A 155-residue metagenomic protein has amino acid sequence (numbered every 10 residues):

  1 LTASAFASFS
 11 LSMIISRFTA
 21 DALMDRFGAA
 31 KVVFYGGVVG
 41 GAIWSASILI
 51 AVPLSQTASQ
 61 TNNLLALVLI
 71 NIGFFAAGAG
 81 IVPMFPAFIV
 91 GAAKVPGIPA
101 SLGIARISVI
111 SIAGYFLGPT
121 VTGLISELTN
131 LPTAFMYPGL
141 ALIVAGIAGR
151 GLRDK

Functional and structural regions predicted by a protein language model:
L1-F9, L102-R106: Loop-to-transmembrane helix entry
T2, V32, G103, I125 (+1 more regions): Alpha-helical transmembrane segments of multi-pass secondary-active solute transporters
S10-F18, Y115-F116: Residue-level signature of mid-helix packing/kink "hotspots" within the transmembrane helices of 12-pass Major
S16-A29, S126: Helix-to-loop junctions at the C-terminal end of transmembrane segments in multipass secondary transporters
F18-A22, T120, I147: Residue-level hotspots within transmembrane alpha-helices of multi-pass secondary transporters
A30-F88: C-terminal transmembrane helical hairpin of 12-TM major facilitator-type secondary transporters
P96-L131: A late C-terminal transmembrane helix in Major Facilitator Superfamily
G139-K155: Multi-pass alpha-helical transporter architecture, strongest for 12-TM Major Facilitator/SLC carriers used
